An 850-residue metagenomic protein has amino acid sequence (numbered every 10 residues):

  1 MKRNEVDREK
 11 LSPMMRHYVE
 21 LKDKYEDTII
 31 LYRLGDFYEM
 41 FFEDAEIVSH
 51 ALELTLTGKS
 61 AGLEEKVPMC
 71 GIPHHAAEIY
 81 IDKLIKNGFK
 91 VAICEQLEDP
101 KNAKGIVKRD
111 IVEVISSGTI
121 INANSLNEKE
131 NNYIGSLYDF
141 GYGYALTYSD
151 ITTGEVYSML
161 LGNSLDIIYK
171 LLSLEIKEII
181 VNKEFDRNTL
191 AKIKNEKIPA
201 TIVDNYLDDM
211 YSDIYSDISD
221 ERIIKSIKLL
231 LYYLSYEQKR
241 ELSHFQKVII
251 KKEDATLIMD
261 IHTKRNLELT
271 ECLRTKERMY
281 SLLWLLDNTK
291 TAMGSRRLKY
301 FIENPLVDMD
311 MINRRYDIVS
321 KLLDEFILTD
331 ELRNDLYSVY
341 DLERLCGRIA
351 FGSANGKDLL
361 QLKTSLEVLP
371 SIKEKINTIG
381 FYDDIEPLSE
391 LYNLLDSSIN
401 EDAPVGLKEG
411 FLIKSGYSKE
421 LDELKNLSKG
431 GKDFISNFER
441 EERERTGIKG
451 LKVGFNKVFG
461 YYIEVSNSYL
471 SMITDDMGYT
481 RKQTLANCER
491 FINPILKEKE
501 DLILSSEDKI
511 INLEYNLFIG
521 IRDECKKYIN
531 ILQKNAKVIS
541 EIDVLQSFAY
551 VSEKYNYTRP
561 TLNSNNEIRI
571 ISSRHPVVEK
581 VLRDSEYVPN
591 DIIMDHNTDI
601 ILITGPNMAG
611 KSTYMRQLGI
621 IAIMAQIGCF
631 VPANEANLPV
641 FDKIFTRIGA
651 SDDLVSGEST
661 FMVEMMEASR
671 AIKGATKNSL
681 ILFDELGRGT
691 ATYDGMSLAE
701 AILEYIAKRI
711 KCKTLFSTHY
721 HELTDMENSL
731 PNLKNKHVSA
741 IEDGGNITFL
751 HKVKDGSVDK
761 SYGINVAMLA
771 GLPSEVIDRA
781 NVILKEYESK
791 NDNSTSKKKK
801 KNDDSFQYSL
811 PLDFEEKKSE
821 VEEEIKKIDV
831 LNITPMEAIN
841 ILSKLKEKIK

Functional and structural regions predicted by a protein language model:
M1-K321, N334-Y337, D341-A350, A354-R440: Charged catalytic and DNA/RNA-contacting regions of genome-maintenance and nucleic-acid-processing enzymes
T28-L31, F37, G88-A92, E178 (+6 more regions): Beta-sheet entry/capping signal
F42-A45, D220, K290-T291, S295-F301 (+6 more regions): ATPase nucleotide-binding head domains, primarily ABC-like/P-loop NTPase cores
K59-C70, Y157, Y211-D217, T270 (+10 more regions): Short hinge/gating elements
N205-M210, I258, L273, T364-D433 (+4 more regions): Amphipathic heptad-repeat alpha-helical coiled-coil/stalk segments that mediate oligomerization, filament/stalk
F351, N355, S365-V368, S415-G416 (+2 more regions): Charged, surface-exposed helical/loop "interaction arms" that form contiguous linear patches used for dimerization
N355, K844-K848: Short, small/acidic-rich helices and loops at N termini and domain boundaries of DNA replication/processing enzymes
L485-D523: Extended, charged coiled-coil "arm/hinge" scaffolds of SMC/Rad50-like chromosome-maintenance ATPases and other large
